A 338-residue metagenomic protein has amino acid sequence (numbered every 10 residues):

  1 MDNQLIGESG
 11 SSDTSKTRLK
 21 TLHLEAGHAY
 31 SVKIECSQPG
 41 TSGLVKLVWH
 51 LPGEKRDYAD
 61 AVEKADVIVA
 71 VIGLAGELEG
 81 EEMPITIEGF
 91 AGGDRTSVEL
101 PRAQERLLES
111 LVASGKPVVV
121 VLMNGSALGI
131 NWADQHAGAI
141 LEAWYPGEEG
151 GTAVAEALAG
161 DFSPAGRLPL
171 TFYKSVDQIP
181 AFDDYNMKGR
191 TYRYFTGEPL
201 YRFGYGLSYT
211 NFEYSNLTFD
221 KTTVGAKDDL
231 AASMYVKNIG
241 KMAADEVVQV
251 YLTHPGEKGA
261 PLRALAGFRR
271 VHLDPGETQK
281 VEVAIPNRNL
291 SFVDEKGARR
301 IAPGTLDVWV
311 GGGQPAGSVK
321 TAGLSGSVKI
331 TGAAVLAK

Functional and structural regions predicted by a protein language model:
M1-K338: C-terminal non-catalytic regions of proteins with extracellular/luminal or membrane-system context
